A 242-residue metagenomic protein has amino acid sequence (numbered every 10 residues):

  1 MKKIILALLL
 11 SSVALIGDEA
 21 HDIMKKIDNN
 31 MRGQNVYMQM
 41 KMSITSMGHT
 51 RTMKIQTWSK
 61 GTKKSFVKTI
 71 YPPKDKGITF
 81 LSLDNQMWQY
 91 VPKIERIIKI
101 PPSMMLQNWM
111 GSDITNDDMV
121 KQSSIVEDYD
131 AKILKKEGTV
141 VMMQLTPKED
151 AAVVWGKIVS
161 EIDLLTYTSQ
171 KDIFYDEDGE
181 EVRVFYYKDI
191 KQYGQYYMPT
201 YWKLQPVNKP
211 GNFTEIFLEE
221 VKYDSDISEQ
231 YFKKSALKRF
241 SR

Functional and structural regions predicted by a protein language model:
I4-V13: Sec-dependent N-terminal signal peptides
D18-N35, M40-S43, T50-R51, D84-Q86 (+4 more regions): Flexible, processing/modification-adjacent segments and terminal tails in exported/periplasmic/extracellular proteins
I27, I55-S59, Y187-Q192: Extended lipid/amphipathic-ligand handling interfaces
M40-K74: N-terminal, post-signal-peptide region of Sec/Tat-exported proteins
H49-K54, D75-T79, I97, K157 (+2 more regions): Short, mixed charged/polar active-site loops that provide acid/base catalysis or chelate metal/phosphate cofactors
S59-K60, L81-L83, Y90, I133-K136 (+2 more regions): Generic beta-strand structural signal
I70, K74-P92: A short mixed-secondary-structure module that forms the rim of ligand-binding clefts
V120, G138-K233: Gly/Pro-enriched, hydrophobic low-complexity segments that function as extracytoplasmic propeptides/linkers
